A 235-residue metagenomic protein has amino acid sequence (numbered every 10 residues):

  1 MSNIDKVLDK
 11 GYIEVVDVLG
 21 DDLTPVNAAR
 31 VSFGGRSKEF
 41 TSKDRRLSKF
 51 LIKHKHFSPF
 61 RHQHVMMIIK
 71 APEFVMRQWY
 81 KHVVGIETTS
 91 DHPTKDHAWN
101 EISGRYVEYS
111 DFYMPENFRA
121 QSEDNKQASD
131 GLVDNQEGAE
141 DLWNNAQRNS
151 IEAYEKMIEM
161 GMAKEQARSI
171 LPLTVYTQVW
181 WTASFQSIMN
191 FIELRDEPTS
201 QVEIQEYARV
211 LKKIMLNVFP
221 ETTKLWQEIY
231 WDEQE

Functional and structural regions predicted by a protein language model:
M1-E235: Family-specific signature for flavin-dependent thymidylate synthase
